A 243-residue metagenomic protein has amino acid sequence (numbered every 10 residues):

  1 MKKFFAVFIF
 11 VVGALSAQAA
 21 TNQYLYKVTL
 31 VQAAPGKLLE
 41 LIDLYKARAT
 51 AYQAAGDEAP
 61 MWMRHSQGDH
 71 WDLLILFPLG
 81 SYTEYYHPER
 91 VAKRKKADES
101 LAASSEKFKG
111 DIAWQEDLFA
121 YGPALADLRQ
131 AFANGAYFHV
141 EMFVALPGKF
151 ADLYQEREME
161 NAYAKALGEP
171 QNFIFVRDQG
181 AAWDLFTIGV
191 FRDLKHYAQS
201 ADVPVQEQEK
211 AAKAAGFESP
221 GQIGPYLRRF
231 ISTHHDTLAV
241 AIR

Functional and structural regions predicted by a protein language model:
M1-F4: Positively charged n-region of N-terminal signal peptides that target proteins for export
F8-I9, P147: A periodicity- and composition-biased signal for non-globular, repetitive helical segments
I9-Q18: Hydrophobic h-region of N-terminal signal peptides that target proteins for export in Gram-negative bacteria
Q18-R243: Short S/T/G/P-rich N-terminal loop/turn motif that feeds into the first structured element of a domain
